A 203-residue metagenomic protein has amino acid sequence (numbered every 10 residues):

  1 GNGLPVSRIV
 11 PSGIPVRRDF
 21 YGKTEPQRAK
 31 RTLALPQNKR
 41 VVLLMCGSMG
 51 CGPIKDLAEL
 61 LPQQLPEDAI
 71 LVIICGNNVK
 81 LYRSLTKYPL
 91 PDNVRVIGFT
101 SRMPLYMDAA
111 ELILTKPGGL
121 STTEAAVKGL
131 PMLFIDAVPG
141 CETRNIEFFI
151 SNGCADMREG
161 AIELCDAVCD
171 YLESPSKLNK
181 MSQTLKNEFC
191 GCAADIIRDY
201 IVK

Functional and structural regions predicted by a protein language model:
G1-T24: Active-site-proximal region of nucleotide-activated glycan assembly enzymes, centered on histidine/acidic-rich loops
I9, N93-R95, G153-A155: Short, conserved active-site loop motifs that form the nucleotide-linked donor/cofactor pocket
T24-A109: Donor-nucleotide binding loops and adjacent catalytic segments primarily of GT-B fold Leloir glycosyltransferases
E25, D156, A161-I162, C169-N187 (+1 more regions): Conserved donor-nucleotide binding/catalytic region of nucleotide-linked donor-dependent transferases
L105-R144: A donor-sugar binding/catalytic signature common to diverse glycosyltransferases and related nucleotide-sugar
P139-V168: Change "using UDP/GDP/dTDP sugars" to "using nucleotide sugars
C190-K203: C-terminal alpha-helical cap of glycosyltransferases
